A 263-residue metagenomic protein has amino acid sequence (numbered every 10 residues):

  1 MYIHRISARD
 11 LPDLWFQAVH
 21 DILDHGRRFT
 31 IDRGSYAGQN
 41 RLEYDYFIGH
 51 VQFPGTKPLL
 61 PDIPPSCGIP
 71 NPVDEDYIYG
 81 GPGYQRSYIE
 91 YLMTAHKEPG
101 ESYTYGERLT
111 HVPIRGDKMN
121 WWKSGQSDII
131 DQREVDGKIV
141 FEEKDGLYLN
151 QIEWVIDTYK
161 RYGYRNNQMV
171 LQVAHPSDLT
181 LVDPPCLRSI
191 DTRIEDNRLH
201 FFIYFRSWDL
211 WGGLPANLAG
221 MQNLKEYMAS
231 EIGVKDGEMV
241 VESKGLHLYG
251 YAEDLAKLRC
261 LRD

Functional and structural regions predicted by a protein language model:
M1-D263: Terminal, non-catalytic protein-protein interaction segments that mediate quaternary/complex assembly
